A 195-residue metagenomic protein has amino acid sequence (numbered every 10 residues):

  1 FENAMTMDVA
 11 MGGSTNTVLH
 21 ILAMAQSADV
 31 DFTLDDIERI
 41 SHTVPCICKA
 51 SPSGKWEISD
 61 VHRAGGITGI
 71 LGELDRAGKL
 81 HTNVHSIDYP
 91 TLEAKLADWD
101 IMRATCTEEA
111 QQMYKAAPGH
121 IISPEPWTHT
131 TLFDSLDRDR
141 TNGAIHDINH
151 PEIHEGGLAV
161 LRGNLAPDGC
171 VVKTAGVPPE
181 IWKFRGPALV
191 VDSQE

Functional and structural regions predicted by a protein language model:
F1-E195: Catalytic or ion-coupling anion/metal-binding cores of large enzyme and transporter domains
